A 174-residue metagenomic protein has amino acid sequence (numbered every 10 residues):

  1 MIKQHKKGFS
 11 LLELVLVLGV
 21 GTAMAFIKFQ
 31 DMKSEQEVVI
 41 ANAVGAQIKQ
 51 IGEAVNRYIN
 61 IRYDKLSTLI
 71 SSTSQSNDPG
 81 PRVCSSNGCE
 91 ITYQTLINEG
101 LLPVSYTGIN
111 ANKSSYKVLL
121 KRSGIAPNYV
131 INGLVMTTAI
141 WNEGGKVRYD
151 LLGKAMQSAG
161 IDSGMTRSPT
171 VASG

Functional and structural regions predicted by a protein language model:
M1-Q36, I40-A41, Q47: N-terminal single-pass transmembrane signal-anchor helix
S34, R57, T95-N98: Charged/polar, solvent-exposed surface patches and flexible loops
A41-V44, I48, S85-E90: Solvent-exposed, acidic/flexible segments
G45-T73: N-terminal alpha-helical signal peptides/signal-anchor transmembrane segments
S67-G174: Low-complexity, acidic interaction segments enriched in glycine
